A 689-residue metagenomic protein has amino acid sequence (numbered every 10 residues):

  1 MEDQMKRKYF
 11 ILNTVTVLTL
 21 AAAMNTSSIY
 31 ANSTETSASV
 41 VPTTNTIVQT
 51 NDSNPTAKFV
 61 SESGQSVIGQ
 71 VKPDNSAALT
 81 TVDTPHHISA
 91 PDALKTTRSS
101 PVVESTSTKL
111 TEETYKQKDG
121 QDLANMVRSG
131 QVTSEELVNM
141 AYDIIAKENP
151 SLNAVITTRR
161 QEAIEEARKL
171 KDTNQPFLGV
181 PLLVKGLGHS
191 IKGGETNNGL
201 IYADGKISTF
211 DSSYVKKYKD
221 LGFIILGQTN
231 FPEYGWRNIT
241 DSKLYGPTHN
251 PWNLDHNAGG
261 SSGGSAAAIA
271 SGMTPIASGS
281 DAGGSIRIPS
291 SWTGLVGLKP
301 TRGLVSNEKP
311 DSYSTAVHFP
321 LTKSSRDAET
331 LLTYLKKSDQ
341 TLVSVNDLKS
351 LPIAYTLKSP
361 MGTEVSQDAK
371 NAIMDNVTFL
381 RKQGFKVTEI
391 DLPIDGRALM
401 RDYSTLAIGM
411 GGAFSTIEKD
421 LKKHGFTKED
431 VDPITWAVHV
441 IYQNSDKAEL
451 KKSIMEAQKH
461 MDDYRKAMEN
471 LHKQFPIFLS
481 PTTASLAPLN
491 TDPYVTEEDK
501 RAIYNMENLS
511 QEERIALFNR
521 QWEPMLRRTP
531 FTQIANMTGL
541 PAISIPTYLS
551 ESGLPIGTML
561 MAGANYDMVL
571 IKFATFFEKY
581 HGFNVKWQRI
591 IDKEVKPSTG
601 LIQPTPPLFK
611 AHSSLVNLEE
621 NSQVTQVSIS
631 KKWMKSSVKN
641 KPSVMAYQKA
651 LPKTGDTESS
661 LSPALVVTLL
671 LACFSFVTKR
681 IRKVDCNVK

Functional and structural regions predicted by a protein language model:
V17, I29-A31, I47-T157, Q383 (+1 more regions): An N-terminal boundary/leader segment
N25-A38, T657-E658, I681: Sec-dependent signal peptide cleavage junction
H87-P91, T108-A277: Gly/Ser-rich catalytic/binding loops embedded in alpha/beta enzyme cores
A90-A93, K323-S344, G362-A398, G411-G425: Acidic-enriched catalytic cores of C-N bond-cleaving enzymes acting on peptides and small amides
S107-E112, F177-A203, G411-E469, T482-S485 (+3 more regions): Short helix-loop capping/hinge segments that flank enzyme active sites or metal/cofactor-binding pockets
K147, D220, S271, I276-S359 (+4 more regions): Structural helix-boundary/capping segments
T599-T654: C-terminal low-complexity, Ser/Thr- and acidic/Pro-rich disordered "stalk" regions positioned immediately N-terminal
P642, Y647-K653, E658-K683: A cross-kingdom C-terminal cell-surface attachment/processing module
